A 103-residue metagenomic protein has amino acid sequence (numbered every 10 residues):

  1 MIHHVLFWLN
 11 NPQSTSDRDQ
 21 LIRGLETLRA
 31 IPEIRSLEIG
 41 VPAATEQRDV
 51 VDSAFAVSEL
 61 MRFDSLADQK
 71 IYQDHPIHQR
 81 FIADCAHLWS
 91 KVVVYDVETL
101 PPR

Functional and structural regions predicted by a protein language model:
M1-L60, D64-I71, V97-R103: Short S/T/G/P-rich N-terminal loop/turn motif that feeds into the first structured element of a domain
L66-D96: C-terminal structural segments of small proteins and small subunits
